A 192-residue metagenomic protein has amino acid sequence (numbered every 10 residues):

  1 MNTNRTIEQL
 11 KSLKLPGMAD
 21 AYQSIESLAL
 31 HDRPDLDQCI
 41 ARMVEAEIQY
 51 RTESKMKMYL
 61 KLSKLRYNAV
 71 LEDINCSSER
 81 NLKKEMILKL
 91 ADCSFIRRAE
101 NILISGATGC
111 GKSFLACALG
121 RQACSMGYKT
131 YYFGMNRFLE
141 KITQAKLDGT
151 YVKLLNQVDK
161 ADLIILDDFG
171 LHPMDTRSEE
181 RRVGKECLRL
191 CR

Functional and structural regions predicted by a protein language model:
P16-Y67: Interdomain "pre-motor" coupling segment immediately N-terminal to P-loop NTPase/helicase cores
A69-A91: N-terminal pre-Walker A segment at the start of P-loop NTPase domains
R80-E85, Y131-V158: Short glycine-rich substrate-engagement loop in P-loop NTPases that contacts/grips substrate
A91-A99: Phosphate-binding P-loop
I104-Y128: Walker A/P-loop
G170-E179: Conserved ATPase-coupling elements of RecA-like P-loop NTPase cores
E180-C187: Conserved small/polar residues in nucleotide/adenosyl-binding loops
